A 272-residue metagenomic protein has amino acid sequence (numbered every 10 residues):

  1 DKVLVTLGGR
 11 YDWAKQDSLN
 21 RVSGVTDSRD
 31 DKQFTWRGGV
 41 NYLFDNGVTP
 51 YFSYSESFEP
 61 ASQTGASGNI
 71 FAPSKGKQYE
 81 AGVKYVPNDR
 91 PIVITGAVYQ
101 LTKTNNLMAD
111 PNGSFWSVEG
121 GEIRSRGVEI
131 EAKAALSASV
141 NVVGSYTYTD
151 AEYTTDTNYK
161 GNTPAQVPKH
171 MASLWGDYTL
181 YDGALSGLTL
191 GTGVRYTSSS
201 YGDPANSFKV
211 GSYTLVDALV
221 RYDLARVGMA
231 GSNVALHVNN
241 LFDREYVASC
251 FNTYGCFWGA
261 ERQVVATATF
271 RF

Functional and structural regions predicted by a protein language model:
D1, K32, N41-L43, P73 (+5 more regions): Residue-level signature of outer-membrane beta-barrel architecture
D1-D45, A66, S145: Signature of Gram-negative outer-membrane beta-barrel scaffolds
D1-K2, D45-G47, P87-P91, S139 (+2 more regions): Short loop/turn motifs that connect adjacent beta-strands in outer-membrane beta-barrel proteins
K2, L43, P50-Y51, S74-A135 (+2 more regions): Membrane-embedded beta-barrel scaffold of Gram-negative outer-membrane proteins
Y11-D17, Y54-P60, P87, V98-T104 (+6 more regions): Transmembrane beta-strands of outer-membrane beta-barrel pores
G24-K32, N69-K75, S117-S125, K160-K169 (+2 more regions): Replace "Gram-negative outer membrane beta-barrel proteins" with "bacterial and organellar outer membrane beta-barrel
Y79, A165-F272: Conserved C-terminal beta-signal and adjacent last beta-strands/turns of outer-membrane beta-barrel proteins
Q100, E119-D203: Gram-negative outer-membrane beta-barrel transporters
